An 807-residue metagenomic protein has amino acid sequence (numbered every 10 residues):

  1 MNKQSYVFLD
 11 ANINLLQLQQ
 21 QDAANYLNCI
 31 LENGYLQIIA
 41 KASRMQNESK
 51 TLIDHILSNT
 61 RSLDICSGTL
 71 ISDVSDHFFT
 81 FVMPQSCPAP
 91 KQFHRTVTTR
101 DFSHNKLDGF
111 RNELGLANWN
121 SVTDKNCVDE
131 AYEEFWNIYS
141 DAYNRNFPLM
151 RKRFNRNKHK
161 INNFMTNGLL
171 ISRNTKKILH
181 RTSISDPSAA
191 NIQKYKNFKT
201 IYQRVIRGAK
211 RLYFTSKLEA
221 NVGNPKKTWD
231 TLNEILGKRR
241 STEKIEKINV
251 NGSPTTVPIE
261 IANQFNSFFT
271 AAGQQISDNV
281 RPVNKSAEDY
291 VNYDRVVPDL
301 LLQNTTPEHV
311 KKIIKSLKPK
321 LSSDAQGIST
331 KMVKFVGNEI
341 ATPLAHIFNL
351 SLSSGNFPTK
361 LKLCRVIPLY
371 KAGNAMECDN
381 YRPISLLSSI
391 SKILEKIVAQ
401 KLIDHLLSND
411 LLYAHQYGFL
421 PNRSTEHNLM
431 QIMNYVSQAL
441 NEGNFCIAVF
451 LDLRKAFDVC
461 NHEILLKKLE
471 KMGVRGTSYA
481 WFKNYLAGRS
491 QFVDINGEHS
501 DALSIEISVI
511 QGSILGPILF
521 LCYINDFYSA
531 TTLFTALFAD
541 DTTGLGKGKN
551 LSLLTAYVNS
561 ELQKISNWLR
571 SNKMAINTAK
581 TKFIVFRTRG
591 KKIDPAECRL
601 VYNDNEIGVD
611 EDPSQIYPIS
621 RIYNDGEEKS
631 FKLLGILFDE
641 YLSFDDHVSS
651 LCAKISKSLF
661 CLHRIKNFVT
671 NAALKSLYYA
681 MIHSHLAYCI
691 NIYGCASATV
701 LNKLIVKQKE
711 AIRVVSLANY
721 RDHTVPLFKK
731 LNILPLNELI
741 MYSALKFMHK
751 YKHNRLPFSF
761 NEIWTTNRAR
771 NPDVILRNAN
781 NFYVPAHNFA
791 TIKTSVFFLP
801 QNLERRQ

Functional and structural regions predicted by a protein language model:
M1-F8, V398-Q416, P517-L545: Active-site palm subdomain of RNA-directed nucleic acid polymerases
M1-R61, N112-S121, N126, Y195 (+3 more regions): Metal-dependent phosphoesterases centered on the DNase I-like endonuclease/exonuclease/phosphatase
Q4-Q20, C87-P258, H685-L686, C695-A698 (+1 more regions): Arg/Lys-enriched, amphipathic patches
S5, T60-R156, S241-K244, N251-P254 (+10 more regions): Surface polyanion/phosphate-binding segment centered on an Asp-His-Pro turn
N33, A40, L52-I53, T60 (+9 more regions): Basic/polar low-complexity segments
A42-S62, S67-G68, V296, L300 (+3 more regions): Short, conserved micro-motifs composed of acidic
W136, K158, N162-M165, F214-N221 (+3 more regions): Non-catalytic, peripheral interaction segments enriched in hydrophobic/basic residues
F269, V296, L300-I510, G546 (+1 more regions): Conserved pre-catalytic core of RNA-dependent polymerases
